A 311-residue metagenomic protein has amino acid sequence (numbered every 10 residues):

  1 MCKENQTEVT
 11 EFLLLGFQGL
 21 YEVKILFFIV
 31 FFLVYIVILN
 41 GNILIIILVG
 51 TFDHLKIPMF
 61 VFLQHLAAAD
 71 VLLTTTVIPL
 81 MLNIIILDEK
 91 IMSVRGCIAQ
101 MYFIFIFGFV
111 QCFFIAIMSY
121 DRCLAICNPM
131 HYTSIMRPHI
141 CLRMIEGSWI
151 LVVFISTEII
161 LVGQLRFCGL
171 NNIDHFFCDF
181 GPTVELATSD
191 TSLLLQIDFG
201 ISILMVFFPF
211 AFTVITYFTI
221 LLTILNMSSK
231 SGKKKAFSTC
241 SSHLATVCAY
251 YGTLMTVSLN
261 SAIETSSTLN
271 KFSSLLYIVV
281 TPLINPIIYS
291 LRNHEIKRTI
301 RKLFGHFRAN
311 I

Functional and structural regions predicted by a protein language model:
M1-I311: Transmembrane helical core of 7TM receptor-like proteins
